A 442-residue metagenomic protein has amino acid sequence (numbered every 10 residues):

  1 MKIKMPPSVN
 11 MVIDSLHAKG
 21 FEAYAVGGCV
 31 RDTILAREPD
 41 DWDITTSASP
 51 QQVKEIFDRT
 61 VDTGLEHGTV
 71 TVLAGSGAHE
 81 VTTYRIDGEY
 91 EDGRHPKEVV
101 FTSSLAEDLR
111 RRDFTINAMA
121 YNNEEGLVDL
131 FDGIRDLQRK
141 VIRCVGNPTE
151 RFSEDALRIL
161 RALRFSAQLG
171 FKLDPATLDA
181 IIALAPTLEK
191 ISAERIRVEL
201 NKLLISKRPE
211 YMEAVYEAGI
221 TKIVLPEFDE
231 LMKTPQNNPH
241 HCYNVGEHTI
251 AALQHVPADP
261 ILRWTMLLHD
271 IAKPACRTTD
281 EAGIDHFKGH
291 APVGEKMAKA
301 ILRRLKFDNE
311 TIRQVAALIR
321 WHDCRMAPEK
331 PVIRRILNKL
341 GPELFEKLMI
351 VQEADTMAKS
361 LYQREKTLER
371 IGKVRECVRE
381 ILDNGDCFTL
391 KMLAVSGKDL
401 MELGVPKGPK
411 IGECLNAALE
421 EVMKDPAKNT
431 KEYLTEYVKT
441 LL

Functional and structural regions predicted by a protein language model:
M1-L442: Catalytic cores of the polymerase beta-like nucleotidyltransferase superfamily and closely associated nucleotide
